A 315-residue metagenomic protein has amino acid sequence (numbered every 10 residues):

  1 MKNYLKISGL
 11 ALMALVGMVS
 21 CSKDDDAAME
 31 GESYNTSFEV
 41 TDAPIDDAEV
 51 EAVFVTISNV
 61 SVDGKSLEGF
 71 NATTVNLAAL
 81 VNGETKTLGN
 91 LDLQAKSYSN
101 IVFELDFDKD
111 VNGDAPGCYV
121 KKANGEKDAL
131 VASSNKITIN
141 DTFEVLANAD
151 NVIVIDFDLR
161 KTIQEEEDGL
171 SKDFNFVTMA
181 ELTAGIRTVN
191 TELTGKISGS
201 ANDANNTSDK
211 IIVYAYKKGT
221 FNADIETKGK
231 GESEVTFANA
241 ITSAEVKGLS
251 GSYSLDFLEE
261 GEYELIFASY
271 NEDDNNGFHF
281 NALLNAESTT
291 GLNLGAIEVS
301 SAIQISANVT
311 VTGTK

Functional and structural regions predicted by a protein language model:
M1-G9: Bacterial N-terminal signal peptides that target proteins for export
G17-S20: C-terminal motif of bacterial Sec signal peptides marking the signal peptidase cleavage site
S22-L249, S254-E260, E264-K315: A short, solvent-exposed, low-complexity linear motif enriched for acidic/polar residues with Pro/Gly/Ser/Thr
